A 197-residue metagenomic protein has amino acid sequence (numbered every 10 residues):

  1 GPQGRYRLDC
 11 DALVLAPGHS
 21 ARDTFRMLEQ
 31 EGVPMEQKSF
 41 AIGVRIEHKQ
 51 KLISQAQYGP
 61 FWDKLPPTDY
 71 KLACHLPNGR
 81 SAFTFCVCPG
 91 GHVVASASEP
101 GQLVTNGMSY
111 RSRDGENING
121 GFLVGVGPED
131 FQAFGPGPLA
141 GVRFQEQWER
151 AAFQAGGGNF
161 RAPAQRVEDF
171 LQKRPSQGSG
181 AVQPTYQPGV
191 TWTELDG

Functional and structural regions predicted by a protein language model:
G1-G197: Residues forming the flavin
